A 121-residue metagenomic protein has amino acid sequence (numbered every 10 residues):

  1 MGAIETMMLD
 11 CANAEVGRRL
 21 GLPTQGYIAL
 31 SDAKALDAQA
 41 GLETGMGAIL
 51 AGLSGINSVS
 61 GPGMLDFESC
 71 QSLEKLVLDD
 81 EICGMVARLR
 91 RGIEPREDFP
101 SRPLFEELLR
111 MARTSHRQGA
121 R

Functional and structural regions predicted by a protein language model:
M1-D79: Glycine-rich anion/phosphate-binding loop at the beta-strand->alpha-helix junction
E74-R121: Catalytic-core signal marking the mid-to-C-terminal active-site face
